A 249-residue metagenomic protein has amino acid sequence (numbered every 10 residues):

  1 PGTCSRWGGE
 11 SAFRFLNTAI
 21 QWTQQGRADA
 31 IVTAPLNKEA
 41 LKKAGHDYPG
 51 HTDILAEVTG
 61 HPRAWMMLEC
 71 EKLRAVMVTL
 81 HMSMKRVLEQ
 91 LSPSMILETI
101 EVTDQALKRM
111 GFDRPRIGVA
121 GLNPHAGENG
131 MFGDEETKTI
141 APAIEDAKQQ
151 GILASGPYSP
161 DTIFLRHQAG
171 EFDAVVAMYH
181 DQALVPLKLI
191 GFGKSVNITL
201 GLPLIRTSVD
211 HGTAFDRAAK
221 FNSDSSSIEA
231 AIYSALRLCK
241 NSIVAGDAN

Functional and structural regions predicted by a protein language model:
P1-E135, I140-N249: Anion-binding alpha/beta catalytic cores of soluble intermediary-metabolism enzymes, centered on
